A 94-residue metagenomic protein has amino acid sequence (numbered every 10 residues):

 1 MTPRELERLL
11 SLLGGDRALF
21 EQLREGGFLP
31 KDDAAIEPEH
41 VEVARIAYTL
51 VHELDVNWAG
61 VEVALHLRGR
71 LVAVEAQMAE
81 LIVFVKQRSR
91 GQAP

Functional and structural regions predicted by a protein language model:
T2-R8, E21, E25-P94: Arg/Lys-rich, alpha-helical DNA-contact motif
S11: Alpha-helical residues within the helix-turn-helix
D16-L19: Short coil turns linking two alpha-helices in DNA-binding domains
